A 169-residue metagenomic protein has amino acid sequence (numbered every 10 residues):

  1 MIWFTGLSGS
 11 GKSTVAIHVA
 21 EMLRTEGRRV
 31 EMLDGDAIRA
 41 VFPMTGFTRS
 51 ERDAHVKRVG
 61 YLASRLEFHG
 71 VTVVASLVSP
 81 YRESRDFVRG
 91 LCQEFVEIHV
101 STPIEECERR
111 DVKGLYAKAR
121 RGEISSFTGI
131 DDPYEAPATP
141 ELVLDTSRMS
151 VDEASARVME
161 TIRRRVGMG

Functional and structural regions predicted by a protein language model:
M1: Walker A (P-loop) ATP-phosphate-binding motif of ABC ATPase nucleotide-binding domains
F4: Hydrophobic anchor at the beta1->P-loop junction of P-loop NTPases
S8: The conserved Walker
K12: Conserved lysine of the Walker
I17-S64, F68: Conserved substrate/cofactor phosphate-moiety recognition/catalytic segment in nucleotide-dependent phosphotransferases
V41, T45-T48, A63-R120, S126 (+1 more regions): ATP-dependent NMP and nucleoside kinases share a basic, alpha-helical "lid"
S101-I104, R109-R157, R164-G169: Small-molecule kinase domains that catalyze NTP-dependent phosphoryl transfer to phosphate-bearing small molecules
